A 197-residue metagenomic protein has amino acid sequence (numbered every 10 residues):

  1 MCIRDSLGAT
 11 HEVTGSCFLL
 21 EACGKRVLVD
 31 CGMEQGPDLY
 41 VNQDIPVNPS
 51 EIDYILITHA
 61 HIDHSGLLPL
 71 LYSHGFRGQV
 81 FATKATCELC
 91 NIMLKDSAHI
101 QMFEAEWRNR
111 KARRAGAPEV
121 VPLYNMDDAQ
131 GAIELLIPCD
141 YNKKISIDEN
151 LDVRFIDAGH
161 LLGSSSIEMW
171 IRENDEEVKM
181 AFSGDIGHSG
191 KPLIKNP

Functional and structural regions predicted by a protein language model:
M1-I3: Short, small-residue-biased leader/transition segments that mark boundaries at the very start of proteins
D5-L56, S65, Y72-P197: His/Asp/Glu-rich metal-coordinating catalytic cores of metallo-dependent phosphodiesterases/hydrolases acting on
